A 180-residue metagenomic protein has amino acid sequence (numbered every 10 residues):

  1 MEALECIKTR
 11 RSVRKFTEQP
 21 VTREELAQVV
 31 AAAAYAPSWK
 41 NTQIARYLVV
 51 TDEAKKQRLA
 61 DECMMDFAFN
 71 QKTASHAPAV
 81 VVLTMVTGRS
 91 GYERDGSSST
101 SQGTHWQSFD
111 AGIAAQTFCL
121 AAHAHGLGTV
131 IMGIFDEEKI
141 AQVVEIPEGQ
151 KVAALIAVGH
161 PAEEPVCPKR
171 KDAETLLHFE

Functional and structural regions predicted by a protein language model:
A3-V13, R89, A153-E180: C-terminal helix-cap and adjacent tail motif
V13-Q28: A short N-terminal beta-strand-loop micro-motif at the entrance of redox/enzyme domains
Q28-P37, Q43-L48, T117: Short beta-strand segments
A33-A34, V81, T87, G96-V143: Small-aliphatic-rich amphipathic alpha-helix that forms the alpha element of a beta-alpha
W39-T42, T73-S75, I146-E148, K169-R170: Solvent-exposed alpha-helices and their adjacent loops that cap or buttress functional pockets in soluble metabolic
N41-A111: Glycine/small-residue-rich phosphate/adenosyl-binding loop
K139-G159: Short, conserved aromatic-histidine micro-motifs
